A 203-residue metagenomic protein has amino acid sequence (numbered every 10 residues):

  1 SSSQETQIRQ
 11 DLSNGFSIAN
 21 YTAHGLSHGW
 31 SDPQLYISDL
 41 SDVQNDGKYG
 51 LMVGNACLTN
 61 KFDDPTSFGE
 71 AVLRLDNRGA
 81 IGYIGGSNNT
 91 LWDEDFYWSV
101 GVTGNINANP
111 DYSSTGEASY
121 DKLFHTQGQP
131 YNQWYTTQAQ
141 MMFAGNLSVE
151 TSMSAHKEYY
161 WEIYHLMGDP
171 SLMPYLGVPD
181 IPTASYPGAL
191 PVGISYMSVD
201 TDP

Functional and structural regions predicted by a protein language model:
S1-P203: Cysteine-dependent hydrolase recognition
